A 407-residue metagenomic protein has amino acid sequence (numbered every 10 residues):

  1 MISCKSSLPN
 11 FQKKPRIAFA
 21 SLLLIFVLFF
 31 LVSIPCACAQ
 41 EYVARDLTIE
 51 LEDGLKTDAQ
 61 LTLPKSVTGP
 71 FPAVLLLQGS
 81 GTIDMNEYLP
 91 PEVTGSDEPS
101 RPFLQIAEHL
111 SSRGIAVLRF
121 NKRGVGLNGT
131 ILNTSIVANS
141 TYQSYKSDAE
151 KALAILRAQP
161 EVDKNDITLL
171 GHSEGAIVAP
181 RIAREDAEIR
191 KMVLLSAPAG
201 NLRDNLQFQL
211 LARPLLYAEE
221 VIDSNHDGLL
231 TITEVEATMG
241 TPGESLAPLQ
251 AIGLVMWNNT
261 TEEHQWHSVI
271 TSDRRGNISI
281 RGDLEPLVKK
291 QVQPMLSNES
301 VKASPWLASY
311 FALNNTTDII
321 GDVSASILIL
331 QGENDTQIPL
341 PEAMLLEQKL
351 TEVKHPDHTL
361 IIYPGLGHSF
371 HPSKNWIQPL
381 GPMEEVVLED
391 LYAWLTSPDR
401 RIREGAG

Functional and structural regions predicted by a protein language model:
Q40-G69: N-terminal cap/lid segment of alpha/beta-hydrolase-fold proteins
V67-G69, V74-H109: Short, surface-exposed "cap/lid" segments of acyl-processing enzymes
A138-Q159: Alpha/beta-hydrolase active-site loop
I155-R213: Primarily recognizes the serine-hydrolase "nucleophile elbow" in alpha/beta-hydrolase and SGNH/GDSL folds
L195-I319: Accessory cap/linker subdomain of secreted extracellular hydrolases
V323, I329-Q331, D335: Short beta-strand/loop motif that positions the catalytic acidic residue of the alpha/beta-hydrolase fold
T336-E342: Conserved alpha/beta-hydrolase "acid-adjacent" motif
L366-S369, N375-G407: Catalytic active-site module of serine/aspartate enzymes centered on a nucleophile-bearing elbow/loop
